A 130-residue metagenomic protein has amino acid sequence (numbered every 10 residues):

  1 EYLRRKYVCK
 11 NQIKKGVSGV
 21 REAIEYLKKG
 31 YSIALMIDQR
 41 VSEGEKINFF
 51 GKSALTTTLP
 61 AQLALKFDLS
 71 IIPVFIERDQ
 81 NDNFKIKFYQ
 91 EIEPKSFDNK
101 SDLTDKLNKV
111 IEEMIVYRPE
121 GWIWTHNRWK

Functional and structural regions predicted by a protein language model:
E1-V17: Membrane-interfacial amphipathic helices and adjacent loop/beta segments that form the lipid-substrate binding surface
V17-K130: Non-catalytic C-terminal accessory region of glycerolipid acyltransferases and related lyso-lipid remodeling enzymes
